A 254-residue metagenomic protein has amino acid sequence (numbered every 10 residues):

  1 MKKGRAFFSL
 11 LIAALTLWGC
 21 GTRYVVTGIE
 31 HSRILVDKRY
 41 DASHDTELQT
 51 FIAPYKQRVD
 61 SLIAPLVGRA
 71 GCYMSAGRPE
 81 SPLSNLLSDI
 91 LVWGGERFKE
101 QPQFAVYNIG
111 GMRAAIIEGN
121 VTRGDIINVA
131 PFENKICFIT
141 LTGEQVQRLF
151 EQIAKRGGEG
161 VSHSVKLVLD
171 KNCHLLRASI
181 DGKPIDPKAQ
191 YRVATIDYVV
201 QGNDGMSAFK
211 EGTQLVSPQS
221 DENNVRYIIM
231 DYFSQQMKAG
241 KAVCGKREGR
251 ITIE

Functional and structural regions predicted by a protein language model:
M1-F8: Bacterial N-terminal signal peptides that target proteins for export
K3, T50-A53, D60, A178 (+1 more regions): Hydrophobic transmembrane signal anchors and adjacent membrane-proximal interface regions, especially in viral
T16-G19: C-terminal motif of bacterial Sec signal peptides marking the signal peptidase cleavage site
T22-D37, L86-S88, V92-G94, E100-A105 (+1 more regions): Feature captures C-terminal
H31-A115: Hard-cation-handling environments
